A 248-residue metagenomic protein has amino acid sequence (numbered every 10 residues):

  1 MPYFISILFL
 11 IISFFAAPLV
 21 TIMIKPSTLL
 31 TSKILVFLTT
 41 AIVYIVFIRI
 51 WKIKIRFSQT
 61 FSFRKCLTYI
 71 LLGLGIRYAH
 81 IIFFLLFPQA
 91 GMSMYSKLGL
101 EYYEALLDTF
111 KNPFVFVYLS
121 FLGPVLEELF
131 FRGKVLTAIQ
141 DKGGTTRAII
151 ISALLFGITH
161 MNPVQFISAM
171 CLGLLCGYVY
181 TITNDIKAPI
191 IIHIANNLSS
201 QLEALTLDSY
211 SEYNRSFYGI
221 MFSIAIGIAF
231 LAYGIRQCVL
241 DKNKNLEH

Functional and structural regions predicted by a protein language model:
M1-A16, T68-I76: Alpha-helical transmembrane segments
I5-W51: Alpha-helical transmembrane segments in multi-pass membrane proteins
F15, A153, Q165-M221: Functionally important transmembrane alpha-helices
T21, Q140, Y180-T181: Helix-capping/transition residues at the boundaries of transmembrane alpha-helices and the short helical linkers
T28-L30, S62-C66, N112-P113, K142-I150 (+1 more regions): Membrane-helix interface segments
R49-I55, Y233-H248: Membrane-interface capping segments at transmembrane-helix boundaries
R56-G123, D141, Y210: Juxtamembrane helix-loop-helix connectors linking adjacent transmembrane helices in multi-pass membrane enzymes
Y103-N162: Function-critical hydrophobic alpha-helical transmembrane segments in multi-pass membrane proteins
